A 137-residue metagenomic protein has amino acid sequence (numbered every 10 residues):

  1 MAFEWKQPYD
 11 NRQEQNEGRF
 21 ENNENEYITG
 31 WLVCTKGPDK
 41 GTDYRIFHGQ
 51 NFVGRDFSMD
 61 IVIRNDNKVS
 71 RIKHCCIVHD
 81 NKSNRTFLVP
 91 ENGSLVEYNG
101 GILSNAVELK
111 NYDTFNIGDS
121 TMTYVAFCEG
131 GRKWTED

Functional and structural regions predicted by a protein language model:
M1-D66, E129-D137: Intrinsically disordered, low-complexity acidic Ser/Thr-rich regulatory segments
F47-T121: Forkhead-associated
M122-C128: Edge beta-strands of extracellular beta-sandwich domains
